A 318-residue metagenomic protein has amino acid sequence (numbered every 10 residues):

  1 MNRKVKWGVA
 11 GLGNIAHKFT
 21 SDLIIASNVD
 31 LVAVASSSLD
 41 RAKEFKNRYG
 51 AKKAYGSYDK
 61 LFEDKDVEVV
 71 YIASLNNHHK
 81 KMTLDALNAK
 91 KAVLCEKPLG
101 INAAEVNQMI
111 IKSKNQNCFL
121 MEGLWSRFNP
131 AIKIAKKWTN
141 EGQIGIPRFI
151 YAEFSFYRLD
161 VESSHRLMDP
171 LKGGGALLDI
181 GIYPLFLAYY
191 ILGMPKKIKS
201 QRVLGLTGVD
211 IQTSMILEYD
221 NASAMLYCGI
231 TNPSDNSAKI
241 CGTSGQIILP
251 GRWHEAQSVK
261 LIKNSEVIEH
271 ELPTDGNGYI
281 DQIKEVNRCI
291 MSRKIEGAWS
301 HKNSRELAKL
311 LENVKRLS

Functional and structural regions predicted by a protein language model:
M1-K4, V69-Y71, E285-S318: C-terminal helix-rich "cap/oligomerization" subdomain common to oxidoreductases
M1-Y49: N-terminal Rossmann-like dinucleotide-binding module
Y49-K112: Beta-loop-alpha module in the N-terminal Rossmann-like domain of NAD(P)-dependent dehydrogenases, especially those
Y55, L94-C95, L120-E122, L249: Hydrophobic residues in well-ordered beta-strands that form the structural core
N107-W125, I146-R148: Rossmann-fold dehydrogenase core element
S126-I198: Predominantly a Rossmann-like dinucleotide-binding segment in NAD(P)-dependent oxidoreductases
F186-A256, K284-C289, R293-K294: Contiguous beta-strand/loop segments that form the cofactor/metal-binding neighborhood of enzyme cores
E271-K284, W299: Active-site loop of classical SDR/Rossmann-like NAD(P)-dependent oxidoreductases, centered on the catalytic Tyr-X3-Lys
